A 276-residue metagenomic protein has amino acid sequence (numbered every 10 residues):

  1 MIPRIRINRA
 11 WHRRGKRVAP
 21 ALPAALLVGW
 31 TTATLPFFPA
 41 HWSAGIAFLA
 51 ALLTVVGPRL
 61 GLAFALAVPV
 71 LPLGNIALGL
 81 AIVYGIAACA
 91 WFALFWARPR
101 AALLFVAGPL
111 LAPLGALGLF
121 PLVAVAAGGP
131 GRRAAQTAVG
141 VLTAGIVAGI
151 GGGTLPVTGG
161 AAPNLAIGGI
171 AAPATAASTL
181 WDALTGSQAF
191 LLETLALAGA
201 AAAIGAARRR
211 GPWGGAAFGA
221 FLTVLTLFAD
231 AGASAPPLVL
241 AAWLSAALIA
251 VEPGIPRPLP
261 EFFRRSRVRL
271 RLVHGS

Functional and structural regions predicted by a protein language model:
M1-H12: Short, Lys/Arg-rich, polar N-terminal cytosolic tail immediately upstream of the first transmembrane signal-anchor
R13-A67, L71-N75, G79-I82: Hydrophobic transmembrane alpha-helices
L27-L35, L52, V123, V147 (+4 more regions): Alpha-helical membrane-inserting segments
G45-V56, F64-L71, A88-F95, F105-L110 (+2 more regions): Generic transmembrane alpha-helix motif of multi-pass integral membrane proteins
A63-V70, L80-Y84, P99-L111, A138-V139 (+1 more regions): Cytoplasmic-side transmembrane-helix entry/capping segments in multi-pass membrane proteins
P69-R98, L111-A112, G149-P156: Interfacial aromatic-anchored transmembrane helix boundaries in multi-pass membrane proteins
L110-A246: Generic multipass alpha-helical transmembrane bundles of integral membrane proteins
R257-S276: Short, highly charged, low-complexity non-transmembrane loops/tails of multi-pass membrane proteins
